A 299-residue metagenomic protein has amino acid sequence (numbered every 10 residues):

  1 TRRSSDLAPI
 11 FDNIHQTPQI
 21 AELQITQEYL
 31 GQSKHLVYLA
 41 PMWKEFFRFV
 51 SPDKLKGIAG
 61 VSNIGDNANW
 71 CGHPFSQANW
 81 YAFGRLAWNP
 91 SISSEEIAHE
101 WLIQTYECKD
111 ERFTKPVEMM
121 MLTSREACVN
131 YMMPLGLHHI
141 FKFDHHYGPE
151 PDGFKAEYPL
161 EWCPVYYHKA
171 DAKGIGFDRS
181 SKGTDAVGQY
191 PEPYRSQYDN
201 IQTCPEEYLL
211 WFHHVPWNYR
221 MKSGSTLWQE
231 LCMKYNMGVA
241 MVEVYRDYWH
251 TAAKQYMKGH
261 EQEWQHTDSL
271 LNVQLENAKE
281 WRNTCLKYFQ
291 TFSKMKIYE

Functional and structural regions predicted by a protein language model:
T1-H99, T105-K109, E118, G148-G153: Catalytic-core regions of glycoside hydrolase
T1-S4, Q262-W264, D268-E299: Short, small-residue-biased leader/transition segments that mark boundaries at the very start of proteins
D6, N13-H15, N63, N67-N69 (+9 more regions): Detector for Asparagine
L7, L23, L30, L36-L39 (+14 more regions): Generic detector of leucine side chains in alpha-helical contexts
K44, L122, H138-H145, P149 (+3 more regions): Short, surface-exposed, charged/polar-biased interaction segments
G72-F75, K109, L227, M237 (+2 more regions): Non-membrane alpha-helical secondary structure
R85, H99, I103-Q104, E111-H250: C-terminal functional modules
M257-E261: Charged, low-complexity interaction regions
